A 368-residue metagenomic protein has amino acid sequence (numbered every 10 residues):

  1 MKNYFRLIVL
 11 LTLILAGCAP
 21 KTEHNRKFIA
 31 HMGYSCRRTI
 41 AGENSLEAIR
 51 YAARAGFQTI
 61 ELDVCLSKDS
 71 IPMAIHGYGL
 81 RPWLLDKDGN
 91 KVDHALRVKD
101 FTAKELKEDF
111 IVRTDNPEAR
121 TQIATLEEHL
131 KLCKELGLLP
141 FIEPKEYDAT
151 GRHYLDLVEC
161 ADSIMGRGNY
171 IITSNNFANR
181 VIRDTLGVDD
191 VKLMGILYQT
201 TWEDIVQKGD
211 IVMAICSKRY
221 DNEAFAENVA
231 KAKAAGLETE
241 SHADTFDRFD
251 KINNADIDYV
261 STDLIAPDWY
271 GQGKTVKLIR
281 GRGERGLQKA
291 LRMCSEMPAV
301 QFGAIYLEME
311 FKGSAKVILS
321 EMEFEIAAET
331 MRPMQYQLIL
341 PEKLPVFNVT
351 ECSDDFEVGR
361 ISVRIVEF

Functional and structural regions predicted by a protein language model:
K2-L10: Sec-dependent signal peptide recognition, specifically the positively charged N-region followed immediately by
L10-A19: Hydrophobic h-region of N-terminal signal peptides that target proteins for export in Gram-negative bacteria
C18-R282: Phosphate-group recognition and catalysis centered on beta-loop-alpha active-site segments
E284-A299, M334: Short beta-strands within extracellular/lumenal beta-sheet-rich domains
M297-G313, I361: Extra-cytoplasmic beta-strand recognition segments
V317, M322, D354-F368: Exposed low-complexity, polar/acidic, P/S/T/G-rich flexible segments that act as propeptides, protease-susceptible
M322-K343: Extracellular carbohydrate recognition and processing domains and analogous Trp-centered ligand-binding platforms
N348-D354: Short beta-strand-plus-loop segments that form exposed binding edges in beta-rich domains
